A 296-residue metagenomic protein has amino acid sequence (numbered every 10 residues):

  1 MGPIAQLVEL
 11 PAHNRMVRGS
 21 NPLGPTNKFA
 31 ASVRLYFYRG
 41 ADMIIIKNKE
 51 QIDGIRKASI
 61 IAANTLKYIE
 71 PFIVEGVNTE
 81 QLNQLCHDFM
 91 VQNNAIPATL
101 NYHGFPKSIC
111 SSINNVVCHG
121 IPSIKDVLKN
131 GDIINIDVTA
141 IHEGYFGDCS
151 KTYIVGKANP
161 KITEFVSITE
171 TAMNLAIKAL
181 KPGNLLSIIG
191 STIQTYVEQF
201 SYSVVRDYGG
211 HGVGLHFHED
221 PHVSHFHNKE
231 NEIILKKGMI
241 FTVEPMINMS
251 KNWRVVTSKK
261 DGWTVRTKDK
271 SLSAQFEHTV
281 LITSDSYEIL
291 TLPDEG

Functional and structural regions predicted by a protein language model:
M1-P3, K28-A41: N-terminal, intrinsically disordered charge-dense segments
Q6, R18-G19, G40-M43: Short, positively charged low-complexity motifs
L7-L10, L23, L35: Leucine-biased recognition of intrinsically disordered, low-complexity hydrophobic segments
V8, R18-N21, V213, V280: Alpha-helical hydrophobic packing sites
N21-G24, V243-E244: Hydrophobic alpha-helix-in-membranes signature
F37-G296: Active-site neighborhoods and metal-handling regions in enzymes and metal-associated proteins
